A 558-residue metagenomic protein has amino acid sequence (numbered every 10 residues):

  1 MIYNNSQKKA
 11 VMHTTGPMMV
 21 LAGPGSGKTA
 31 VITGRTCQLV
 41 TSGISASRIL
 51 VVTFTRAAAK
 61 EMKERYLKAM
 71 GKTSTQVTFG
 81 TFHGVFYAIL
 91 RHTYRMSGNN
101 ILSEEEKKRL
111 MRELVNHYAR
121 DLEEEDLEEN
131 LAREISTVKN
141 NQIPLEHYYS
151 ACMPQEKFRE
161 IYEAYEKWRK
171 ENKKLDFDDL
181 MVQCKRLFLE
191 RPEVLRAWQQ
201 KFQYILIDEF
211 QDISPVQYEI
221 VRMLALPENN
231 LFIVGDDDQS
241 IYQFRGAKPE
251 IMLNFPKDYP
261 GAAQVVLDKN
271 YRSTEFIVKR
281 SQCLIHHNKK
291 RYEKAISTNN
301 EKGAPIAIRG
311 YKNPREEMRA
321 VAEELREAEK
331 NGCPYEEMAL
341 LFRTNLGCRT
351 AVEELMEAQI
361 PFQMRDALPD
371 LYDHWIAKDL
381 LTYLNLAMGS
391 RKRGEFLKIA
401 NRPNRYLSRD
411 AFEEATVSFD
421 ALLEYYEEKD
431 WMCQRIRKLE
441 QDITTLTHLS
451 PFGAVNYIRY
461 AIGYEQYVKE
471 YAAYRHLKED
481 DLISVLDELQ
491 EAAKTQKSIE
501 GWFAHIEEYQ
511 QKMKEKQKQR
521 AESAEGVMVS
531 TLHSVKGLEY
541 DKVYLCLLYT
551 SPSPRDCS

Functional and structural regions predicted by a protein language model:
M1-M18: Conserved pre-motif I regulatory segment
I2-N5, Q38, P215-Y311: Conserved RecA-like helicase ATPase core segment that couples NTP binding/hydrolysis to strand translocation
T15, S26, C37-F188, P192-Q200 (+6 more regions): A basic/glycine-biased coupling hinge at the interface between accessory DNA-binding modules
P24-I32, P260-A263, D268-P361, A387-G389: Helicase P-loop NTPase motor core
D258-Y259, E301-A304, N331-P451: ATPase/helicase motor core of nucleic-acid motors
E427-S534: Accessory C-terminal helicase-associated subdomains
V529-L548: A short beta-strand element within the Helicase C-terminal
Y549-S558: Single conserved hydrophobic/aromatic residue that forms the stacking wall/gate of nucleotide- or nucleobase-binding
